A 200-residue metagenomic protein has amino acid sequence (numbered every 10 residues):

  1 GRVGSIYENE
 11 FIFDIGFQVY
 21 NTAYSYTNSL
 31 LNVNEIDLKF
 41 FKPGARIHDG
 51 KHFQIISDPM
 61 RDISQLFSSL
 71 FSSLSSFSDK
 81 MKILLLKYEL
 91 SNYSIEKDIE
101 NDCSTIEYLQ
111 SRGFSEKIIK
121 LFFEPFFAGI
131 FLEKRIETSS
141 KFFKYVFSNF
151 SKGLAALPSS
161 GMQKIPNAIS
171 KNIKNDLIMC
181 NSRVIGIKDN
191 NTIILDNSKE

Functional and structural regions predicted by a protein language model:
R2-G44: Glycine-rich FAD cofactor-binding loop and adjacent beta-loop-alpha segment at the N-terminus of flavoprotein
Y7, H48, M179, I194-L195: A general beta-strand register signal
Y7-G16, Y88-S91, N149-K152: Glycine-/proline-rich flexible loop or hinge segments
V19-A23, E100-N101, G161: Soluble or luminal CAZymes and related metallo-dependent hydrolases
T27-N28, N32, D37-I136, S151-K152: Mobile amphipathic helical/loop "lid" adjacent to a hydrophobic cofactor/ligand pocket
F142-N191: Helical element adjacent to the flavin cofactor pocket in flavoenzyme catalytic cores
D196-E200: Core beta-strand elements of the Rossmann-like FAD/NAD(P) dinucleotide-binding domain in flavoenzyme oxidoreductases
